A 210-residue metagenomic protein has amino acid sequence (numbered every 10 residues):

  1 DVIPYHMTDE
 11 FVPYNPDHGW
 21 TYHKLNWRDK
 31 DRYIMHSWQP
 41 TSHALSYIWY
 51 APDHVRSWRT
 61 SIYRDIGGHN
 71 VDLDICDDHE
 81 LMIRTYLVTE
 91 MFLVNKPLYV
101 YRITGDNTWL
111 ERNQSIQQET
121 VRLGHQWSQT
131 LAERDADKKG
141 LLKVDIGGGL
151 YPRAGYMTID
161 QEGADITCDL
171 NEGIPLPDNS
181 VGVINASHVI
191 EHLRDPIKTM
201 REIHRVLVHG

Functional and structural regions predicted by a protein language model:
D1, H79, F92-L98, R102-I103: Catalytic beta-strand/loop signature of glycosyltransferases that borders the donor
D1-K30: Conserved donor NDP-sugar-binding/catalytic core segment of glycosyltransferases
G19-S61, A164-C168: A recurrent flexible, glycine/aromatic-enriched loop bordering the glycosyltransferase active site that acts as
H23-W27, P97-T104, L110-D137: Catalytic core of nucleotide-sugar-dependent glycosyltransferases
D74-L81: Acidic donor-binding loop at a coil-to-helix junction in glycosyltransferase catalytic cores that engages
L150-D178: Adenosine-cofactor binding site in Rossmann-like domains, unifying the SAM/SAH pocket of S-adenosylmethionine-dependent
N185: A conserved beta-strand element that flanks and buttresses the S-adenosyl-L-methionine
I197-H209: A short glycine-rich, Lys/Arg-flanked "PGG" loop and its adjoining helix->strand segment in the class I
